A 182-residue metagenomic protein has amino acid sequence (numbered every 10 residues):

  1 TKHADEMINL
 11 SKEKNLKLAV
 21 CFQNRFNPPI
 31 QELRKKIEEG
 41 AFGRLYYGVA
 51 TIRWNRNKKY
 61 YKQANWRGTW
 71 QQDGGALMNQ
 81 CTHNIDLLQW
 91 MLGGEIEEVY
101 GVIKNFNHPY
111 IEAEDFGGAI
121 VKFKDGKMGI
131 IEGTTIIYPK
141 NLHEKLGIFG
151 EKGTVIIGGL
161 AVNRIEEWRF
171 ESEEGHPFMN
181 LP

Functional and structural regions predicted by a protein language model:
T1, L18-V20, I131, I157: Hydrophobic residues in well-ordered beta-strands that form the structural core
T1-L16: Rossmann-fold NAD(P)-binding glycine/threonine-rich loop
A4, I30-E32, N57-Q63, I111-E114 (+3 more regions): Short aromatic-enriched loop/helix-cap "lid" or pocket-rim segments at secondary-structure transitions that line
L16-K17, N24-I111: Predominantly a Rossmann-like dinucleotide-binding segment in NAD(P)-dependent oxidoreductases
F22-R25, I137: Structured beta->alpha junctions
N79, I85-E166: Contiguous beta-strand/loop segments that form the cofactor/metal-binding neighborhood of enzyme cores
N84, H176-P182: C-terminal helical cap and adjacent loop that interface with cofactors, partners, or active-site loops
N141-H143, E171-F178: Active-site lid/adjacent beta-loop-alpha segment flanking the redox-cofactor pocket in flavoenzymes
